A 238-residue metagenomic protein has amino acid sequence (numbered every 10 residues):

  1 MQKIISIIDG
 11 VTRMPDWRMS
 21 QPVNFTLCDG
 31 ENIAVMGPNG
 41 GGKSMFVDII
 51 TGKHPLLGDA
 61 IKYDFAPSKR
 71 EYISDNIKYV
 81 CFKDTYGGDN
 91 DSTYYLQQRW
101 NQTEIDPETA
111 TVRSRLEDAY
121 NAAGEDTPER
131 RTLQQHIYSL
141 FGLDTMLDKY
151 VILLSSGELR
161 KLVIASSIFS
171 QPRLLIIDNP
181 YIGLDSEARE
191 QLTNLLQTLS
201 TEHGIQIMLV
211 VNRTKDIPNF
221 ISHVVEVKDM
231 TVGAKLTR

Functional and structural regions predicted by a protein language model:
M1-E31, G40, H54-L57: A short, flexible loop at the N-terminus of ABC-type nucleotide-binding domains that lies
M36-P38: The feature captures the beta-strand-to-loop junction immediately N-terminal to the Walker
V47-A122: ABC ATPase nucleotide-binding domain signature region
E129-M146: Conserved ABC ATPase "signature" region
Y150-L154: Conserved ABC ATPase signature
I164-A165: Hydrophobic anchor residue at the start of the ABC signature
D178, L184-D185, R189: ABC-family nucleotide-binding domains
